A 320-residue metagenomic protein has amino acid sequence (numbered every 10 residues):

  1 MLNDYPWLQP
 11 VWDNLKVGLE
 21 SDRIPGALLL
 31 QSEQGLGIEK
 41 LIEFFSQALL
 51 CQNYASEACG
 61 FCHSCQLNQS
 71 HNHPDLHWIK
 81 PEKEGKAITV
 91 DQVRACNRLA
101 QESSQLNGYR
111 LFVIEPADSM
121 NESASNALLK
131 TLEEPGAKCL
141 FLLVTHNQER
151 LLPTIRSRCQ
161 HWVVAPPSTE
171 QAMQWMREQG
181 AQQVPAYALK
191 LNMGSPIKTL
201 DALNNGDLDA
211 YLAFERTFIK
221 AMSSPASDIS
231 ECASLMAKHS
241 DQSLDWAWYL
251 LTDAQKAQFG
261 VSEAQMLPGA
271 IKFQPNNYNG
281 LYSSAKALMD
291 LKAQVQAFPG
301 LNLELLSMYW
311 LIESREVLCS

Functional and structural regions predicted by a protein language model:
M1-A48, S56, S64-L67, A137-L140 (+1 more regions): Charged, glycine-rich active-site and insertion segments that engage polyanionic ligands
D13-G18, A87-L111, S119, S123 (+1 more regions): Conserved alpha-helical scaffold flanking the Walker A/P-loop in AAA+ ATPase domains
E20-R23, N53-S56, N68-N72, Q101-N107 (+3 more regions): Conserved catalytic network of the ASCE P-loop NTPase/AAA+ motor domain
G37, E84-G85, S119-M120, H239: Glycine-/small-residue-rich active-site loops that bind phosphorylated ligands and cofactors
S56-I88, E149: AAA+/P-loop NTPase substrate/partner-engagement loops
W78-E84, Q101, R110, V163-V164 (+1 more regions): Localized chelating/binding microdomains that coordinate divalent metal ions or stabilize phosphate-bearing
F112-E115, L128, C139-T145: Structural recognition of the conserved hydrophobic beta-strand(s) that form the central parallel beta-sheet of P-loop
